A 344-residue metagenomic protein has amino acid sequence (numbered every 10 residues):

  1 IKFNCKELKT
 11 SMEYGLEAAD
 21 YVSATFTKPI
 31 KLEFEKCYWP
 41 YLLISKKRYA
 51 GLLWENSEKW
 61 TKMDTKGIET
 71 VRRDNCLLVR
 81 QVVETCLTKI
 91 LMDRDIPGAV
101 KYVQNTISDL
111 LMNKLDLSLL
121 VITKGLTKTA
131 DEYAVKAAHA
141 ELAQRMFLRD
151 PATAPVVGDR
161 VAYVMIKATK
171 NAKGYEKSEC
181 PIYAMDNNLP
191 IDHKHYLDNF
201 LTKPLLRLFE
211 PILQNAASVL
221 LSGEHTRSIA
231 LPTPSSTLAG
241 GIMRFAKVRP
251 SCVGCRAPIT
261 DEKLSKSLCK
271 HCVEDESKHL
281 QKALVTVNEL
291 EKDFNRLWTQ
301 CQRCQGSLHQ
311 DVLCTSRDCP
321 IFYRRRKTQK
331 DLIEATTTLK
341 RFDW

Functional and structural regions predicted by a protein language model:
K2-L308, V312, S316-W344: DNA-dependent DNA polymerase catalytic subunits
